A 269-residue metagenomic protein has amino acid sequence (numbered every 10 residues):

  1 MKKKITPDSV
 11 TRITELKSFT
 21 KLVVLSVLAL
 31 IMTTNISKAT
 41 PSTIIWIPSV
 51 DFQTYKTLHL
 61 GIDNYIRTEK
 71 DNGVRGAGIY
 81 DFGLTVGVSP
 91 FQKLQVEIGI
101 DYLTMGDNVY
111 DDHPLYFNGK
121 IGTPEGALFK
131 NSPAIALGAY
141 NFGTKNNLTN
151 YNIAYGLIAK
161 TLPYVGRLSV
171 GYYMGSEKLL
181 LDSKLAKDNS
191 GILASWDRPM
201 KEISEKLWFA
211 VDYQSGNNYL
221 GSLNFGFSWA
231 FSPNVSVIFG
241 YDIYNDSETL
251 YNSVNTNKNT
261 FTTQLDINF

Functional and structural regions predicted by a protein language model:
M1-I44: Cleavable N-terminal export/targeting peptides
K38-A154, L162-Y164, G175-S176, D197-L207 (+4 more regions): Transmembrane beta-barrel domains of Gram-negative outer membranes and organellar outer membranes
K93, K160, P233-V235: Structural alpha-beta junctions
L157: Structure-specific DNA junction-binding interface
V170-N218: A mid-sequence, solvent-exposed acidic-amphipathic segment
Q214-L220, S232-N234, Y244-S247: Short Gly/Pro-enriched loop/turn and capping motifs at secondary-structure junctions
